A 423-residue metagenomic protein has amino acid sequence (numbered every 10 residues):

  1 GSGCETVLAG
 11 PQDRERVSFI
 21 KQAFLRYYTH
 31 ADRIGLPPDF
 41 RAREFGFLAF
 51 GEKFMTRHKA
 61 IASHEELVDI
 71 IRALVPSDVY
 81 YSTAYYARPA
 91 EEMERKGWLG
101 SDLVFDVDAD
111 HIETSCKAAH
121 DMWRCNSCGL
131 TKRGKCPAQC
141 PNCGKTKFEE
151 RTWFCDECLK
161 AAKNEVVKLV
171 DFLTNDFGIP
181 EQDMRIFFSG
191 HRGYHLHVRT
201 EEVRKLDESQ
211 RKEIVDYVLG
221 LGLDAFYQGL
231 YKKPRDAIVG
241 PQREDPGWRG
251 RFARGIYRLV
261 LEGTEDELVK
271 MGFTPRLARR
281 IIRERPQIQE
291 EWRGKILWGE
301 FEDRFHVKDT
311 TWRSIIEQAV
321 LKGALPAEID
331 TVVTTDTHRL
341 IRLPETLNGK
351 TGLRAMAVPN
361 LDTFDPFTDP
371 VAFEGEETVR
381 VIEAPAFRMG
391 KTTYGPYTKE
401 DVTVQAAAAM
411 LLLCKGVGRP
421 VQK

Functional and structural regions predicted by a protein language model:
Y28-T152, T331-V333, T351-L353, R419: SsDNA-processing nucleotidyl-transfer enzymes
T83-Y85, V107-H111, G190-R192, V198-E202 (+1 more regions): Short, flexible loop/turn elements at secondary-structure junctions
A87-R95, L173-N175, I179-S189: Catalytic micro-motifs at enzyme active sites that drive phosphoryl/nucleotidyl and oxygen chemistry
G100-F105, E181-S209, E213-I214: Histidine-centered divalent-metal-coordination microenvironment in nucleic-acid enzymes
E157-E181: Long, well-ordered alpha-helical scaffolding segments within enzyme catalytic domains, especially pronounced
D216-I329, T334-T337: Long, charge-rich alpha-helical interaction segments
E328, T335-H338, P344-A355, T363-A408 (+1 more regions): C-terminal accessory/binding modules appended to enzymatic or scaffolding proteins
G416-Q422: A short, conserved structural fragment
